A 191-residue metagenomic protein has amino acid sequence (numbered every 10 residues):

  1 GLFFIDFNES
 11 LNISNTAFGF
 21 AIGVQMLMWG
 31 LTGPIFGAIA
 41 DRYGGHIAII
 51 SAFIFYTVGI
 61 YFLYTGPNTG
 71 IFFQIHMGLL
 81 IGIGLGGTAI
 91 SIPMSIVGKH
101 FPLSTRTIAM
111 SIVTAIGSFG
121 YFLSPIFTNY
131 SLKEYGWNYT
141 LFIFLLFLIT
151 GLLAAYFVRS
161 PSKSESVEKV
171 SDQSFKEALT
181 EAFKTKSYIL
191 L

Functional and structural regions predicted by a protein language model:
L2-G30: Extracellular/periplasmic helix-loop-helix junction of adjacent transmembrane segments in MFS-like secondary
F7, G87-F101: Intracellular juxtamembrane helix-capping segments at the cytosolic ends of symmetry-related transmembrane helices
M26-P34, Y121-F122: Residue-level signature of mid-helix packing/kink "hotspots" within the transmembrane helices of 12-pass Major
L31-I71: Conserved MFS/SLC helix-loop-helix module at the cytosolic interface between two early adjacent transmembrane helices
G70-T88: Hydrophobic core of transmembrane alpha-helices in multi-pass small-molecule transporters, especially MFS/SLC-type
I112-K163: Helix-loop-helix hairpin linking two adjacent transmembrane segments in secondary transporters
R159-E177: Flexible cytoplasmic inter-helical loops of multi-pass small-molecule transporters
T180-L191: Juxtamembrane cytosolic amphipathic helices that cap and anchor the N-termini of specific transmembrane helices
